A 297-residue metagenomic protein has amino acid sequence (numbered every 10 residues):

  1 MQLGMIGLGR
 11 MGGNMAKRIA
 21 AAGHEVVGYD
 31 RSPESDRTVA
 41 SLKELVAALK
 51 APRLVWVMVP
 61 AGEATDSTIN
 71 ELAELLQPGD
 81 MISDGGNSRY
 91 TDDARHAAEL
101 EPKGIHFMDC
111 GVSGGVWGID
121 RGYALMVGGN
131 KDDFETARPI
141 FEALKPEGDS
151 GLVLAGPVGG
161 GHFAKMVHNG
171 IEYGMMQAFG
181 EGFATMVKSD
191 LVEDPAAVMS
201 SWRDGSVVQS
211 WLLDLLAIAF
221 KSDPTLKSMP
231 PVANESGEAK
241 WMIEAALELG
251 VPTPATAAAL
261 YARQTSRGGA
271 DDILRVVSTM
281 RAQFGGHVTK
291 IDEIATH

Functional and structural regions predicted by a protein language model:
M1-R53, L75, G79, V116-G118 (+1 more regions): NAD(P)+-binding Rossmann beta1-loop-alpha1 motif at the extreme N-terminus of oxidoreductases
A22, K103, L249: Conserved dinucleotide-binding and phosphotransfer motif residues
V26, F107-M108, T253: Hydrophobic beta-strand scaffold residues
L42-F107: Rossmann-fold NAD(P) dinucleotide-binding segment
T68, S83, R89-M186, T289: Rossmann-fold dinucleotide-binding core
M126, T136, D149, G159-H287: Helical "substrate-binding/catalytic lid" subdomain of Rossmann-like NAD(P)-dependent dehydrogenases/reductases
